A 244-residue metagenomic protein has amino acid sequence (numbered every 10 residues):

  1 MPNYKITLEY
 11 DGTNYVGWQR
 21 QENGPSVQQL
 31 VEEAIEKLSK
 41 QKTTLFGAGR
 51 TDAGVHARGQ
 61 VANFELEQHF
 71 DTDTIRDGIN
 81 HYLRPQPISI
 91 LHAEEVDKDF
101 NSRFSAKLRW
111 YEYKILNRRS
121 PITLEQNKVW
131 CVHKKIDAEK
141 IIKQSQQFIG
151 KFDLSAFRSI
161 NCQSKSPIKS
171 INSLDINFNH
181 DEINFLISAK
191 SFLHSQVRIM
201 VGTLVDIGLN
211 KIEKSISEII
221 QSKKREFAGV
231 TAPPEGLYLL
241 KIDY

Functional and structural regions predicted by a protein language model:
M1-Y244: Structured-RNA-binding interfaces characteristic of tRNA pseudouridine synthases
